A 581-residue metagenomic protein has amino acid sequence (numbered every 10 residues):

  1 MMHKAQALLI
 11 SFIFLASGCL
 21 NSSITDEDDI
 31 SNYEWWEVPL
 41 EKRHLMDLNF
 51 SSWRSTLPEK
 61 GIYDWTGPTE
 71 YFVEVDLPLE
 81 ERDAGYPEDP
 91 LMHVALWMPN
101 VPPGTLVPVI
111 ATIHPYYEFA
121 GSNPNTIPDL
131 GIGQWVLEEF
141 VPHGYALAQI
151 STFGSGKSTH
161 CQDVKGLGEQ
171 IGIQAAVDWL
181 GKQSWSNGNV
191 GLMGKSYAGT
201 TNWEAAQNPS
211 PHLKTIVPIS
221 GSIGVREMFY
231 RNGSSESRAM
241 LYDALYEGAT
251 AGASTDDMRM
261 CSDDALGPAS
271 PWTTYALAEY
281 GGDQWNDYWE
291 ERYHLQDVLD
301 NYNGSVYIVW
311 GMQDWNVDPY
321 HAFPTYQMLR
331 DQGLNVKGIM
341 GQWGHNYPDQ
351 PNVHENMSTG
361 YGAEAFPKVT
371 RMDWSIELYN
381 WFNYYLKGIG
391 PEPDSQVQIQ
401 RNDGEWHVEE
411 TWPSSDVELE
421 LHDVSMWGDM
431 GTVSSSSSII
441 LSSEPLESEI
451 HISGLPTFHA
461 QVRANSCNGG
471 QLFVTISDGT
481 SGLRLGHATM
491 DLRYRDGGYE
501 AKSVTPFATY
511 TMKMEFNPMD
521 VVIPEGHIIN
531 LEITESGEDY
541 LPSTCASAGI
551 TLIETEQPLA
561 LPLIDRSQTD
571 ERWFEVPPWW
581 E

Functional and structural regions predicted by a protein language model:
M1-I30: Secretory targeting signatures
L20-Y116, Q134, G428, S435-S437 (+1 more regions): Catalytic-loop region of hydrolases
D29-I62, E81-D83, P87-P90, L130-V136 (+4 more regions): Accessory cap/linker subdomain of secreted extracellular hydrolases
P103-G181, P351-G362, E538: Cap/lid segment of the alpha/beta-hydrolase catalytic domain
G168, M193-C261, R330-N380: A catalytic-pocket lid/entrance helix-loop region that shapes and gates access to the active site across common
S184-S196: Alpha/beta-hydrolase fold nucleophile elbow
Y302, I308-W310, D314: Short beta-strand/loop motif that positions the catalytic acidic residue of the alpha/beta-hydrolase fold
L421-E581: Intrinsically disordered, low-complexity Ser/Thr/Gly-rich stretches
